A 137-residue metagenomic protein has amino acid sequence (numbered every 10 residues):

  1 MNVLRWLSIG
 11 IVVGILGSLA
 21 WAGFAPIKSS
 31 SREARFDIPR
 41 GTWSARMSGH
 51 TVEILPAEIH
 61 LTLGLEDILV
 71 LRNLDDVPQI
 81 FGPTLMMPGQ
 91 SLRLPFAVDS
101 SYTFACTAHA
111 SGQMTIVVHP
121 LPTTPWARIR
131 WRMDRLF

Functional and structural regions predicted by a protein language model:
N2-F137: Extracytoplasmic copper-binding redox domains, predominantly the cupredoxin/blue-copper superfamily
